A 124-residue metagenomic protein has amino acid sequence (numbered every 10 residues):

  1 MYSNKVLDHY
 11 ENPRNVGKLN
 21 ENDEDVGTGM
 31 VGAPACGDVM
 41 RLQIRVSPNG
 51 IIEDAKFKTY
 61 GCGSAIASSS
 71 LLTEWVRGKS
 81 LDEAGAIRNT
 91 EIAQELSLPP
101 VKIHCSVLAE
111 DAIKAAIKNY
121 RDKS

Functional and structural regions predicted by a protein language model:
Y2-E21, G27-G29, E53, K79-S124: C-terminal binding/interaction regions
M30-A35: Short Gly/Pro-enriched turn/cap motifs at secondary-structure boundaries
C36, T59-A67, C105: Short, thiol/selenol-centered motifs that function as redox-active sites or metal-ligating centers
D38-P48: Short beta-strand elements
I44, E53-D54, L72, E83: Helix-adjacent hinge/juxtasegments
G50-Y60: Immediate flanking context of iron-sulfur cluster ligation sites
S64-K79: Alpha-helical support elements that line or immediately flank enzyme active sites and cofactor-binding pockets
